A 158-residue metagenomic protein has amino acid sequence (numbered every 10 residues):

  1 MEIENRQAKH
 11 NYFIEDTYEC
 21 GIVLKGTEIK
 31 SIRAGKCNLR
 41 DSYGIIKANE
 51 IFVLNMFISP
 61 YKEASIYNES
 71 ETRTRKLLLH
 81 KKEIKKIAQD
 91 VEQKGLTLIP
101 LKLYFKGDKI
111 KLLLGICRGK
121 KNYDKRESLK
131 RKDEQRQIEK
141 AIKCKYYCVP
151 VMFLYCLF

Functional and structural regions predicted by a protein language model:
M1-E50: A positional/architectural concept
G26, I46-A48, N55, L114-R118: Flexible glycine-/small-residue-rich
A48, M56-Q93: Compact, glycine-rich, soluble single-domain proteins
I51-F52, I110: Hydrophobic residues embedded in beta-strands of well-ordered beta-sheets
H80-G115, G119-K121: Beta-rich strand-turn-strand
G119-Q137, A141-C144: Enriched for short, Lys/Arg-rich terminal
